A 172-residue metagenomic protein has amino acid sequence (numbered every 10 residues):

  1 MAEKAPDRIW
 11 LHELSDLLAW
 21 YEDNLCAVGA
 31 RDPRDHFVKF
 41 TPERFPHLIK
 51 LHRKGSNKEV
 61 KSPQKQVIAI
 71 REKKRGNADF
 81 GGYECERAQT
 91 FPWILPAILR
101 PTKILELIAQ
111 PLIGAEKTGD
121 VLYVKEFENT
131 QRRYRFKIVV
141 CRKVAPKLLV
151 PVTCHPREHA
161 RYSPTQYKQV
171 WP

Functional and structural regions predicted by a protein language model:
M1-P172: Ribonuclease/tRNase effector modules and their secretory precursors
